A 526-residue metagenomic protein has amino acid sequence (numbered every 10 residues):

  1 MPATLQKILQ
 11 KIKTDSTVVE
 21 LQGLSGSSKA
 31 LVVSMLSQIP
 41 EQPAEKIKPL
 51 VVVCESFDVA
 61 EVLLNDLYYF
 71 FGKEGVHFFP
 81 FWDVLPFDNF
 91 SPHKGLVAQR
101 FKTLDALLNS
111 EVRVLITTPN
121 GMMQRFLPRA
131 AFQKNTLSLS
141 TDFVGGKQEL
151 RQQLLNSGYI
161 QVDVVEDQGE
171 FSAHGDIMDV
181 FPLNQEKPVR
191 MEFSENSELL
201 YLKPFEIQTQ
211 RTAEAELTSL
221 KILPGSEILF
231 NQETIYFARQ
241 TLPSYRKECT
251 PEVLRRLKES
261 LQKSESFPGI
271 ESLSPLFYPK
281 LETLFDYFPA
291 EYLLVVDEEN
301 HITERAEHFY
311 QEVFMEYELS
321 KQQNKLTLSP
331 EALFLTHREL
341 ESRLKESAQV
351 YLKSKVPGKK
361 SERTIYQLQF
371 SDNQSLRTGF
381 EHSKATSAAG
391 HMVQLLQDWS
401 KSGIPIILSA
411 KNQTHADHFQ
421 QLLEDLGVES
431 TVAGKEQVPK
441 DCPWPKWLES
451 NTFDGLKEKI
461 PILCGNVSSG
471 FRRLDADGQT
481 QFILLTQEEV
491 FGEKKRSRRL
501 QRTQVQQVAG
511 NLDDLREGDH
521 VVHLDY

Functional and structural regions predicted by a protein language model:
M1-Y526: Conserved beta-alpha structural segments and adjacent helices that either
